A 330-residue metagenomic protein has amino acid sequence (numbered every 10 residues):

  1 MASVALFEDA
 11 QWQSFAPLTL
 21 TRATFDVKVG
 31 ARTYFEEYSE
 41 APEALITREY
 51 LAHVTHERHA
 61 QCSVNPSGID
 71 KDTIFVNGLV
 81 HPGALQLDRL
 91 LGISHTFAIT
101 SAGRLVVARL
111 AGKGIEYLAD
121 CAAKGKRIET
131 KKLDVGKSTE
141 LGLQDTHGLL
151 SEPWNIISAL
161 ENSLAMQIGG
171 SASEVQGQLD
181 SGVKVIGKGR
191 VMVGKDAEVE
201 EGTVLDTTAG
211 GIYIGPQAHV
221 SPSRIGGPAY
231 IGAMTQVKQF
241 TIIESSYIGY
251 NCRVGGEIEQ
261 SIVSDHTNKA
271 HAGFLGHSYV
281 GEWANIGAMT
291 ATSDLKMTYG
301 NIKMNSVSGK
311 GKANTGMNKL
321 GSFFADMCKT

Functional and structural regions predicted by a protein language model:
M1-R190, D196: Terminal amphipathic alpha-helical/low-complexity segments used for targeting or macromolecular assembly
A2, Q13-T24, E36, T298-T330: C-terminal segments of enzyme domains that contribute to small-molecule binding surfaces
A10, T96, E152, L160-S163 (+8 more regions): Generic ordered-secondary-structure signal
T33-E36, W154, A233, E282 (+1 more regions): Active-site-proximal helix/loop capping residues that flank conserved catalytic or ligand/cofactor
Y50-A52, V80-H81, N155, E259 (+3 more regions): Short, glycine-/Ser/Thr-/acidic-enriched flexible segments
N162-A165, G169, M289-A291, M297 (+1 more regions): Generic secondary-structure signature for well-ordered alpha-helical cores
I186-K188, V199-F324: Flexible, glycine/small-residue-enriched loop-and-beta-strand segment within the central core of proteins
